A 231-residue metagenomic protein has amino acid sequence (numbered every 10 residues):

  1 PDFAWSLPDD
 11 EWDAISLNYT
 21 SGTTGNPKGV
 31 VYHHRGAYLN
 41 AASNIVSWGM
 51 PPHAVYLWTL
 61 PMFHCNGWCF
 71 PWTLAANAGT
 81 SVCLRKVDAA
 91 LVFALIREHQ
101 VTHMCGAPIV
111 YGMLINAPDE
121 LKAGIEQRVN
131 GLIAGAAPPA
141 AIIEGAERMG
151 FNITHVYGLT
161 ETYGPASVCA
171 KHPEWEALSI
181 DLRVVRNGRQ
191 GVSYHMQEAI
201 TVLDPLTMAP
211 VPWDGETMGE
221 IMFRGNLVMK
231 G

Functional and structural regions predicted by a protein language model:
P1, L60, V87-L91, V101-P165 (+2 more regions): Adenylate-forming
D2-Y19, N26, G49-V55: Conserved pre-ATP/AMP-binding loop-to-beta segment of ANL
W12, H34-R35, L60, H99 (+2 more regions): Structural detector for helix-capping/boundary residues
A14, T20-T23, Y56, M62 (+6 more regions): Conserved S/T- and glycine-rich ATP-binding loop of Class I adenylate-forming
I15-L39: Conserved AMP-binding A3 loop
K28-V31, W58, T80-K86, T154: Short beta-strand->loop structural element characteristic of the AMP-binding/adenylate-forming
Y38-V55, F63-H103, A117-P118, A199: Conserved AMP-binding/adenylation subdomain of ANL enzymes
G131, P138-V156, T160-G231: Conserved AMP-binding/adenylate-forming
